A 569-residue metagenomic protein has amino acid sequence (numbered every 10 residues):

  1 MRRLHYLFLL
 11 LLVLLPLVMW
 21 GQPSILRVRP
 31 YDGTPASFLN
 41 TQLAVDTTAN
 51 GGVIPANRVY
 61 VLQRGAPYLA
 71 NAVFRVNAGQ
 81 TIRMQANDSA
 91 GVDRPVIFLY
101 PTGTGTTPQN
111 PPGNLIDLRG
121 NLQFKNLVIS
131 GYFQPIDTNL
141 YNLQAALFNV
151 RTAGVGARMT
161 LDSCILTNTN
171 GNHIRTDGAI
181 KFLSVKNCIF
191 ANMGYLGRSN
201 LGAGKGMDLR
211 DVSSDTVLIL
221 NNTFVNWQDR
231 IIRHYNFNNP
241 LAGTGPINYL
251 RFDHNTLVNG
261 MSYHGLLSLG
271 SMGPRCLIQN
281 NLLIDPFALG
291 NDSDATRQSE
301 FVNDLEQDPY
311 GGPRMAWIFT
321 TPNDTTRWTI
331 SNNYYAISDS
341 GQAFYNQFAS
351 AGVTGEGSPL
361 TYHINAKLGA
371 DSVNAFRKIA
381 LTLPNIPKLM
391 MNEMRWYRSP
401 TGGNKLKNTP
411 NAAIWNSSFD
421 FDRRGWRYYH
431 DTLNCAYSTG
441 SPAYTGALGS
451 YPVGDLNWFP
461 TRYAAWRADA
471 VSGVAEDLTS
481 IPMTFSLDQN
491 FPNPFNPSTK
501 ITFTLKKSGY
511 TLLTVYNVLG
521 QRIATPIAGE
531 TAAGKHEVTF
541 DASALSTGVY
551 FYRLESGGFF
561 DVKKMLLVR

Functional and structural regions predicted by a protein language model:
M1-I25, Q123, G473-A475, M483-S486 (+2 more regions): Bacterial Sec-dependent N-terminal signal peptides
Q22-V73: Acidic Gly/Asp/Thr-rich repetitive segments characteristic of extracellular carbohydrate-active and adhesion proteins
R29-D32, N40-L43, Y68-P410, T445 (+1 more regions): Extracellular beta-rich repeat passengers
V45-A49, W317-F319, V538-L545: Signal that preferentially marks extracellular ectodomain short beta-strand elements of beta-sandwich modules
P55, N77, D117, G154 (+8 more regions): Surface-exposed coil/turn segments at beta-strand junctions on protein surfaces, enriched
H254, N280, G440, L512 (+1 more regions): Conserved beta-strand and immediately adjacent loop positions that scaffold enzyme active sites
F319-T320, G357-D371, G403-D477: Surface beta-loop-beta hairpin patches that serve as ligand-binding interfaces in beta-rich domains
L478-R569: C-terminal outer-membrane/trafficking sorting elements
